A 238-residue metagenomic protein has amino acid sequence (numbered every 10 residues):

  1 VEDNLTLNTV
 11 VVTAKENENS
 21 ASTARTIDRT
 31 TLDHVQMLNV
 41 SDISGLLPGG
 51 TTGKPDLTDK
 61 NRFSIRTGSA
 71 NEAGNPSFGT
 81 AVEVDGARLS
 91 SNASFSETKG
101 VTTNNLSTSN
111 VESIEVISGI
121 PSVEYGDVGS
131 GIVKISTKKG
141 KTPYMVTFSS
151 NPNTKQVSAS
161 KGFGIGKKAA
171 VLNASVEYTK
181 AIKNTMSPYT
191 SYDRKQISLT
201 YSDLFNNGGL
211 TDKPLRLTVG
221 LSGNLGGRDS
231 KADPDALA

Functional and structural regions predicted by a protein language model:
V1-D33: Short, acidic, small-residue-rich periplasmic hinge/interaction motif at the N-terminus of Gram-negative outer-membrane
N19, G140-M145, I165-V171, L204-L217: Short loop/turn motifs that connect adjacent beta-strands in outer-membrane beta-barrel proteins
T23-G45, S64-A70: Short, polar/charged loop or turn motifs at beta-strand boundaries
V40-I43, R62-S64, E83, V101-N104 (+1 more regions): N-terminal periplasmic accessory domains that precede and gate Gram-negative outer-membrane beta-barrel machines
G45-R88: Extracytoplasmic beta-strand/coil segments of soluble accessory domains associated with Gram-negative outer-membrane
A87-S118: Short acidic/polar hinge/loop motifs at secondary-structure boundaries that mediate gating or recognition
N104, S113-I120, I132-F163, V176-Y178 (+1 more regions): Short strand-turn segments of transmembrane beta-barrel domains in outer membranes, especially the first one or two
K180-S198, L210-A238: Flexible loop and strand-edge segments within Gram-negative outer membrane beta-barrel domains
